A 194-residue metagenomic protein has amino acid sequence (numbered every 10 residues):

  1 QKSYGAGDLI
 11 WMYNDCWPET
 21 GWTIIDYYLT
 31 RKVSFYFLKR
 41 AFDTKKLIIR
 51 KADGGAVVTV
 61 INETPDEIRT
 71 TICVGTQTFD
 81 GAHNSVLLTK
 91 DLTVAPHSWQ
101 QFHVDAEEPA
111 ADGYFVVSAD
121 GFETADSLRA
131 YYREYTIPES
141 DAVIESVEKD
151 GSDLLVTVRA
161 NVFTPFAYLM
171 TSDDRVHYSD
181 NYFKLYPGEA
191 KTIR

Functional and structural regions predicted by a protein language model:
Q1-D180, L185-I193: Carbohydrate-binding surfaces of carbohydrate-active enzymes
